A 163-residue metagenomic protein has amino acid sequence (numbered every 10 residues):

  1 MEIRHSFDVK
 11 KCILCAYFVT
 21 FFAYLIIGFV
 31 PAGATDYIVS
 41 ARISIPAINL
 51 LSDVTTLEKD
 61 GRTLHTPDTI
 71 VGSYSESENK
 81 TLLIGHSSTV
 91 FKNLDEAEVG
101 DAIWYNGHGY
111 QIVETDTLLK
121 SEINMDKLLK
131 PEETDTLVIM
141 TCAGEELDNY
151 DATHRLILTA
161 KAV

Functional and structural regions predicted by a protein language model:
M1-V19: N-terminal Sec-pathway targeting helices
L14-V163: Solvent-exposed, non-transmembrane regions of membrane-associated and secreted proteins
